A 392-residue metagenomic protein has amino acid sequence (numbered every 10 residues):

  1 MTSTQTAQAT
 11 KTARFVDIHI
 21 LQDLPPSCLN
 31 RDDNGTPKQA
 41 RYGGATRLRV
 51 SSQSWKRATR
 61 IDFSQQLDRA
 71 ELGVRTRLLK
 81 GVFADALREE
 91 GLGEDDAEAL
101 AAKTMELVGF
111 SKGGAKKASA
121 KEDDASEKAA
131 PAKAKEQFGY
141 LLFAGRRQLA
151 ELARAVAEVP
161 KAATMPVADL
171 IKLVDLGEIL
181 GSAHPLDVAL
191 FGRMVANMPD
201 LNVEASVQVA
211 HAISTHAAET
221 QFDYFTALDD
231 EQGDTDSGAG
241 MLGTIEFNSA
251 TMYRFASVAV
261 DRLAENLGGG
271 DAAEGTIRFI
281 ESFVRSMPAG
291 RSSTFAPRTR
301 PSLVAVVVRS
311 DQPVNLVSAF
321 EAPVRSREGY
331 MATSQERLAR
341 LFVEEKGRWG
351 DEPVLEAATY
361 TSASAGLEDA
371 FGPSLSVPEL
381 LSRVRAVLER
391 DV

Functional and structural regions predicted by a protein language model:
T2-R49, W55-V392: Basic polyanion-binding and macromolecular-assembly surfaces
